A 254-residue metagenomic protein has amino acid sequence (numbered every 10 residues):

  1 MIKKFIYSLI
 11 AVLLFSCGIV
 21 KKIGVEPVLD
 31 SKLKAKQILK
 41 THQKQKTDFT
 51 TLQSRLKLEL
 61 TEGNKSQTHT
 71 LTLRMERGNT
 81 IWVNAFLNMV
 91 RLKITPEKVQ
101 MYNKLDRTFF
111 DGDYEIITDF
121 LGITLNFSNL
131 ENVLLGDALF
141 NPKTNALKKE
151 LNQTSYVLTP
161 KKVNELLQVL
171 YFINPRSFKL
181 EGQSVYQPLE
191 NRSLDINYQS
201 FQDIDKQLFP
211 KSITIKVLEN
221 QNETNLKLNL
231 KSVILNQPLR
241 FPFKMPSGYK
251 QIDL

Functional and structural regions predicted by a protein language model:
M1-I19: Sec-dependent bacterial lipoprotein signal peptides
C17-S66, D253-L254: N-terminal leader/targeting segments and the immediate start of mature chains
G18-V20, L147-L254: Gly/Pro-enriched, hydrophobic low-complexity segments that function as extracytoplasmic propeptides/linkers
K21, T80-S128: An acidic-aromatic
V28-K34, D48, R74-G78, N84-F86 (+2 more regions): The feature marks either
K44-L52, N64-Q67, R74-E76, L92 (+2 more regions): Edge/loop elements at the starts and ends of beta-strands within beta-rich repeat scaffolds
L105-V169: Flexible, processing/modification-adjacent segments and terminal tails in exported/periplasmic/extracellular proteins
